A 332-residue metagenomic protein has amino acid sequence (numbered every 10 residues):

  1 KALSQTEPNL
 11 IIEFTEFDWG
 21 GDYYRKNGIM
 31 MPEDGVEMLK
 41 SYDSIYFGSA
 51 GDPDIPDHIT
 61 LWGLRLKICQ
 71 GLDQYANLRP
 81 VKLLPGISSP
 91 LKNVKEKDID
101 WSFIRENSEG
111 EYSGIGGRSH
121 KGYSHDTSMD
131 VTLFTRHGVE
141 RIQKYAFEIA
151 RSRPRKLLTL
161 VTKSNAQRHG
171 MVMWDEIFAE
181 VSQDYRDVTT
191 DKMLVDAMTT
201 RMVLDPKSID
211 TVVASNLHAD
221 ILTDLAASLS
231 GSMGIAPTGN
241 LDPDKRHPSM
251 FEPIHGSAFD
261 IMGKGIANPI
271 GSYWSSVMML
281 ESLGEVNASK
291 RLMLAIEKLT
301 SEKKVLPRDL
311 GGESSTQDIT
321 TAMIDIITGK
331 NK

Functional and structural regions predicted by a protein language model:
K1-E7, Y123-V195, S208: Glycine-rich phosphate/diphosphate-binding loop of Rossmann-like nucleotide-binding domains
N9-E33, T200-M202: N-terminal beta-loop-helix "entrance" segment that forms/cooperates in small-molecule cofactor or anionic ligand
N9-F14, R153-T162, Y185-M193, E285-R291 (+2 more regions): Flexible, glycine/charged-enriched surface loops at secondary-structure junctions
G20, G86, M193-T200: Short acidic loop-to-helix transition motifs that present clustered carboxylates
G21-Y24, L78, R201-K304: Glycine-rich phosphate/nucleotide-binding loop
R25-M129, L217: N-terminal glycine-rich phosphate/adenylate-binding segment common to multiple enzyme folds
S314-K332: Phosphate-binding loop/pocket of nucleotide- and phosphate-handling active sites
